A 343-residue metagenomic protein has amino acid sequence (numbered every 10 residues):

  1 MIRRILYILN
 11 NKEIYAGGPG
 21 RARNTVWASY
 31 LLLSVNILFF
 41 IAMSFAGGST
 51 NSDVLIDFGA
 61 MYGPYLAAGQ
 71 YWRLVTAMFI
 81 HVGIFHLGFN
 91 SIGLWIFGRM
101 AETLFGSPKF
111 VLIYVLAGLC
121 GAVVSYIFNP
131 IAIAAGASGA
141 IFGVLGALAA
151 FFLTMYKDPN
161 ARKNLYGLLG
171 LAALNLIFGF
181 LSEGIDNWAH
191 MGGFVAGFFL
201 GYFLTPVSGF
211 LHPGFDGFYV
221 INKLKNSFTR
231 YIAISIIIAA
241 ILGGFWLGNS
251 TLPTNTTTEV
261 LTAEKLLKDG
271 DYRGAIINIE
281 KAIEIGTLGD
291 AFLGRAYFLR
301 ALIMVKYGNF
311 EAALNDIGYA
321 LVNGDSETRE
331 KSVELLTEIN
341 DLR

Functional and structural regions predicted by a protein language model:
I2-E264: A detector for small-residue-rich transmembrane helices and their helix-helix packing motifs
T257, A291-R295, R329-K331: Start-of-helix register in tetratricopeptide repeats
